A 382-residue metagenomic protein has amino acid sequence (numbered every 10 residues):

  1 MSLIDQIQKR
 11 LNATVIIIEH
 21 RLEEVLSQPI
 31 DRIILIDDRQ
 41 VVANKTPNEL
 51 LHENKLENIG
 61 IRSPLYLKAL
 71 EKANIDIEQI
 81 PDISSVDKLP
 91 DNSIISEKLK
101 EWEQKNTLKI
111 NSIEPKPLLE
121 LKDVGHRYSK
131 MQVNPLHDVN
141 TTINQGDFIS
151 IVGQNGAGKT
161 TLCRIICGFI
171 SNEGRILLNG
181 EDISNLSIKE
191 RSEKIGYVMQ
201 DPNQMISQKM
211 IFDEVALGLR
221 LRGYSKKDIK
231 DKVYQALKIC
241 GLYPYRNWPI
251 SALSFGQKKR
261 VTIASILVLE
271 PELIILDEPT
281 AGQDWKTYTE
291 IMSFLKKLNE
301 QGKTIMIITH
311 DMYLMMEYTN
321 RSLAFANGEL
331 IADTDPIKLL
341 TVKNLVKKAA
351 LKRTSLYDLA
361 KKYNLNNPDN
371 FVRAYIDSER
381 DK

Functional and structural regions predicted by a protein language model:
E19-H20, T309-H310: H-loop/switch region of ABC-family ATPase nucleotide-binding domains
Q40-Y66, E329-L356: Conserved beta-strand-loop-alpha-helix hinge in the C-terminal portion of ABC ATPase nucleotide-binding domains
V152-Q154: The feature captures the beta-strand-to-loop junction immediately N-terminal to the Walker
G174-D182: Conserved ABC transporter NBD signature motif
K227-Y245: Conserved ABC ATPase "signature" region
P249-L253: Conserved ABC ATPase signature
I274-D277: Catalytic Walker B motif of ABC-type/P-loop ATPase nucleotide-binding domains
